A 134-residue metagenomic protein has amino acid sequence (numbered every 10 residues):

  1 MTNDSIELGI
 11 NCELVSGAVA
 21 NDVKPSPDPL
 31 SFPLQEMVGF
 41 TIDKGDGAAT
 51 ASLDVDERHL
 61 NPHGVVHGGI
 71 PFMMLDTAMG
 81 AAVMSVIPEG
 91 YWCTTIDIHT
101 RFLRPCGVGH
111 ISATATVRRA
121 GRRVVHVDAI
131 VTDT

Functional and structural regions predicted by a protein language model:
M1-T134: Terminal targeting signals and extreme-terminal segments of soluble enzymes
